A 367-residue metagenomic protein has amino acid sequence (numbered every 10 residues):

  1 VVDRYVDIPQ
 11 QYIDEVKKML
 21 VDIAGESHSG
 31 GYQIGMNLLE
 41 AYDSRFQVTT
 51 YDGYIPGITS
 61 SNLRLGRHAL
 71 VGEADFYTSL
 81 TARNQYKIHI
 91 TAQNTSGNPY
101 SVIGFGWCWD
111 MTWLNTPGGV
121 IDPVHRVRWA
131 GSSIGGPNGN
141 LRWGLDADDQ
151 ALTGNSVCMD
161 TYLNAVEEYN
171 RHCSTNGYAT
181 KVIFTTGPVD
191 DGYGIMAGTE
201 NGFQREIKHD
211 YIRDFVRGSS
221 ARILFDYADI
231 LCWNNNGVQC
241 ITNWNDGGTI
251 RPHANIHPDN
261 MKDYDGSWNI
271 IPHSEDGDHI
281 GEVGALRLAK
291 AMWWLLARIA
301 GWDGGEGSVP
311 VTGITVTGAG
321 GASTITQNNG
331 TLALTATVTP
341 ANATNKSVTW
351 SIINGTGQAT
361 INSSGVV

Functional and structural regions predicted by a protein language model:
V1-N94, P99-S101, R287, A291-I299: N-terminal carbohydrate-binding/catalytic regions of secreted carbohydrate-active enzymes
V1-Y5, F184, S308-V316: Boundary/junction segments of secreted and surface-exposed precursor proteins
D14-L20, G139-Q150, H273-E275: Acidic/histidine-rich, surface-exposed loop or edge segments in extracytoplasmic proteins
K18, R45, A179-T180, A221 (+1 more regions): A generic structural signal for alpha->beta connector loops
D43, D191-G192, R222-F225, G301-E306: Substrate-binding/catalytic groove segments of enzymes that remodel or degrade extracellular structural polymers
K87-K262: Alpha-helical cap/lid subdomain in secreted, periplasmic, or secretory-pathway luminal O-acyl-processing enzymes
G247-E306: Histidine-centered active-site loop/cap adjacent to the catalytic His in serine esterases/O-acetyl transfer systems
G307-V367: Extracytoplasmic soluble-region selector
